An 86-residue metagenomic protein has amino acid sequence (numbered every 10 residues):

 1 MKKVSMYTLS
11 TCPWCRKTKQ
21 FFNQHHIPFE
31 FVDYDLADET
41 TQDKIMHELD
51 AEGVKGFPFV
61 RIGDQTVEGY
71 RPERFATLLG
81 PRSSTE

Functional and structural regions predicted by a protein language model:
M1-I27: Local sequence-structure signature of Cys/Sec-based thiol-disulfide redox active-site neighborhoods
P13, T40, R74: Short alpha-helical
E30-V32: General small-molecule cofactor/ligand-binding pocket signal
Y34-K55: Thioredoxin-like thiol-disulfide oxidoreductase module
R61-E86: Non-catalytic, surface beta->alpha helical segment in thiol-disulfide oxidoreductase systems
